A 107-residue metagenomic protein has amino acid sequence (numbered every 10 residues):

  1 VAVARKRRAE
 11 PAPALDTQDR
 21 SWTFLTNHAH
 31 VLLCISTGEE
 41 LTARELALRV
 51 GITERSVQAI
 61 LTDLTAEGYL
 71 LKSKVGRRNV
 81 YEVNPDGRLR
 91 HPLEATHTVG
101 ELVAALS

Functional and structural regions predicted by a protein language model:
V1-D16, R88-S107: Amphipathic alpha-helical dimerization/coiled-coil segments that flank or bridge DNA-binding/regulatory modules
T17-H28, T42, K74-H97: Short, cationic-aromatic polyanion-contact patches
A29-C34: Pre-recognition alpha-helix immediately N-terminal to the DNA-recognition helix within helix-turn-helix or winged-helix
L48, T65-A66: Alpha-helical residues within the helix-turn-helix
R55: Key DNA-contact positions within bacterial/archaeal DNA-binding proteins
L61-T62: Short, hydrophobic-biased segments on the C-terminal half of alpha helices that form "recognition helices"
